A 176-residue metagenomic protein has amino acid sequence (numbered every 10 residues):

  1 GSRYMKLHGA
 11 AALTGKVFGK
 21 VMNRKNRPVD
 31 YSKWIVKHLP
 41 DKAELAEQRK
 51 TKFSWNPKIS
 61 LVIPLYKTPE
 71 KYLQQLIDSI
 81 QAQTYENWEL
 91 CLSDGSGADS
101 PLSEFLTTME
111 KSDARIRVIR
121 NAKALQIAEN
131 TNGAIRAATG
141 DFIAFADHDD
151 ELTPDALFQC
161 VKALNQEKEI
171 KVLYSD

Functional and structural regions predicted by a protein language model:
A10-Q81: N-proximal low-complexity "stem/linker" segments adjacent to membrane-targeting elements
I77-N87, Q166: Short, acidic, metal-binding catalytic loop of nucleotide-sugar glycosyltransferases
D94-F105, K123: A conserved acidic beta->alpha catalytic loop
G95, D150-E151: Acidic metal-phosphate-binding loop of nucleotide-sugar-dependent transferases
N121, A146-H148: Catalytic metal- and UDP-sugar-binding loop of GT-A-like glycosyltransferases, i.e., residues flanking the conserved
N121-A138: Glycine-rich, basic loop-to-helix element that forms the pyrophosphate-binding segment of sugar-nucleotide handling
I143: Short aromatic/hydrophobic "clamp" motif used to bind/position activated sugar donors
E151, D155-D176: Conserved donor NDP-sugar-binding/catalytic core segment of glycosyltransferases
